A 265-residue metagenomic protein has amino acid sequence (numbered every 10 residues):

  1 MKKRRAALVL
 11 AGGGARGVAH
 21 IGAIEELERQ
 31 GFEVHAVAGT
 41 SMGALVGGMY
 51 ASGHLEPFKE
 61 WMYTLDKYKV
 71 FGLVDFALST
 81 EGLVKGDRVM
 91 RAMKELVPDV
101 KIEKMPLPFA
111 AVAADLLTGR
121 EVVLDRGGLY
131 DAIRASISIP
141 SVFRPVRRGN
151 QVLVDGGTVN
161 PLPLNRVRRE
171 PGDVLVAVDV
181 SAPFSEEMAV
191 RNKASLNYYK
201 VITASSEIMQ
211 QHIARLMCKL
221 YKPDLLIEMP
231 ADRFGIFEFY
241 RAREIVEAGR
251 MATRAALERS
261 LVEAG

Functional and structural regions predicted by a protein language model:
M1-T40, L45-G265: Patatin-like phospholipase
